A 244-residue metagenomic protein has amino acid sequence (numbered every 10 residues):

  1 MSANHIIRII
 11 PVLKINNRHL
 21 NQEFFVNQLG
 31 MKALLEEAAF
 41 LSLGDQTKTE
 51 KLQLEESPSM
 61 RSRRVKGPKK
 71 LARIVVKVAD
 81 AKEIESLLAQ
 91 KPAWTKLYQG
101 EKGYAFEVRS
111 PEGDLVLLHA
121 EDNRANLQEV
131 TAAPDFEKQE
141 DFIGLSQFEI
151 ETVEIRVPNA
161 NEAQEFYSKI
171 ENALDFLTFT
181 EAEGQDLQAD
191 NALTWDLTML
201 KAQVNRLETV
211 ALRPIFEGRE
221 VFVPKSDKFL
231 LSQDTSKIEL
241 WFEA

Functional and structural regions predicted by a protein language model:
M1-H19, I74, A125-Q164, L197-L200: N-terminal beta-strand motif that seeds the catalytic metal site of vicinal oxygen chelate
M1-T49: Hydrophobic, helix-prone linear segments
L20-Q22, A81-S86, N161-E165, L207-R213: Short, conserved charged micro-motifs
N21-Q28, G113, A163-I170, F216 (+1 more regions): Conserved active-site tyrosine of GNAT-family acetyltransferases
K32-P68, L115-N123, I170-R206, S226 (+1 more regions): Conserved short beta-strand elements that form part of the metal-binding/catalytic scaffold of enzyme active sites
V75-W94: Extreme N-terminal leader/targeting regions
A89-E149, L174-T178, R213-A244: Vicinal oxygen chelate
